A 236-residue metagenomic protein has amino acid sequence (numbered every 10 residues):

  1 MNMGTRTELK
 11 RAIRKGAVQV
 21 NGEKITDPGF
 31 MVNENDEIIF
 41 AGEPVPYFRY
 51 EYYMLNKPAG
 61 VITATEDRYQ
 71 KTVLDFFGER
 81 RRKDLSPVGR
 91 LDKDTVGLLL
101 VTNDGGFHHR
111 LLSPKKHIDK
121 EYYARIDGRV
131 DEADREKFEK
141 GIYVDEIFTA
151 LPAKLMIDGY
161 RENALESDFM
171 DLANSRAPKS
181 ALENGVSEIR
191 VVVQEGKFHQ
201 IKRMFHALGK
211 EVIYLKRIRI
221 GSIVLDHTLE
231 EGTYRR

Functional and structural regions predicted by a protein language model:
M1-R236: Basic, flexible Lys/Arg- and Gly-enriched helix-loop patches that mediate nucleic-acid binding at interfaces with rRNA
